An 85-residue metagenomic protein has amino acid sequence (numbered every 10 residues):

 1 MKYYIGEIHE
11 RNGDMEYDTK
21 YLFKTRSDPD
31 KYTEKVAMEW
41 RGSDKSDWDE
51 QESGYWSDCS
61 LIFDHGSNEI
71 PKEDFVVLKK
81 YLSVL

Functional and structural regions predicted by a protein language model:
M1-Y17: Short aromatic-glycine-(Arg/Gly/Cys) micro-motifs in beta-strand/loop hairpins
I5-I8, Y21-K24, S57-I62: Extended low-polarity, hydrophobic cluster-rich segments
M15-S27: A short, exposed loop/beta-hairpin motif centered on an aromatic-Gly-Thr core
P29-Y32: Short amphipathic alpha-helices within nucleic acid-binding modules
K35-L85: Short, mixed-charge low-complexity intrinsically disordered segments
